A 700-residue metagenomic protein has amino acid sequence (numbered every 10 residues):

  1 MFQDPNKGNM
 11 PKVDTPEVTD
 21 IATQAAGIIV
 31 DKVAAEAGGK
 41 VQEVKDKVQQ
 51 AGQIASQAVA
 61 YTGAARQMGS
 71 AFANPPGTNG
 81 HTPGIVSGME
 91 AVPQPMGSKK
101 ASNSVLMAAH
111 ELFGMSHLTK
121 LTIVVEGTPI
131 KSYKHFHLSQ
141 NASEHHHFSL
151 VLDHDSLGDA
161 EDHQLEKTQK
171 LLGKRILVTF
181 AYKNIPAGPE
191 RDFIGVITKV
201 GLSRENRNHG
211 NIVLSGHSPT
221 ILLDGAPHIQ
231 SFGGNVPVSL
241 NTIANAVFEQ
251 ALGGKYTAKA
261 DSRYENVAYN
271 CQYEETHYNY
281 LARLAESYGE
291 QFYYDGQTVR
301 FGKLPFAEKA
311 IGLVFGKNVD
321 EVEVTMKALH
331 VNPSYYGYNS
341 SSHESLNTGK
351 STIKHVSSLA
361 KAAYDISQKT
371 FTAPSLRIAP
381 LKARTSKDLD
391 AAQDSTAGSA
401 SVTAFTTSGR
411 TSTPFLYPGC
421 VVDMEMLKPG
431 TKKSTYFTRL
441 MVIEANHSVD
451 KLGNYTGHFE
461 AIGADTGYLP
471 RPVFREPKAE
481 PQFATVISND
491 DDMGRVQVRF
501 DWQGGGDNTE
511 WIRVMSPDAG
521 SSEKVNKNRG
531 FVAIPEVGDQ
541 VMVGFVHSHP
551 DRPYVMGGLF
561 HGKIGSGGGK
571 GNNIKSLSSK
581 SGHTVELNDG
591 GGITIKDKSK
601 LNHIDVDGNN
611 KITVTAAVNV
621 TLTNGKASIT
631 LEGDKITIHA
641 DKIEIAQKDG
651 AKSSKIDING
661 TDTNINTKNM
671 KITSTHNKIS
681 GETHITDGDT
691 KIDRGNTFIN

Functional and structural regions predicted by a protein language model:
M1-N700: Amphipathic alpha-helical and helix-coil boundary elements used as assembly and membrane-proximal scaffolds
